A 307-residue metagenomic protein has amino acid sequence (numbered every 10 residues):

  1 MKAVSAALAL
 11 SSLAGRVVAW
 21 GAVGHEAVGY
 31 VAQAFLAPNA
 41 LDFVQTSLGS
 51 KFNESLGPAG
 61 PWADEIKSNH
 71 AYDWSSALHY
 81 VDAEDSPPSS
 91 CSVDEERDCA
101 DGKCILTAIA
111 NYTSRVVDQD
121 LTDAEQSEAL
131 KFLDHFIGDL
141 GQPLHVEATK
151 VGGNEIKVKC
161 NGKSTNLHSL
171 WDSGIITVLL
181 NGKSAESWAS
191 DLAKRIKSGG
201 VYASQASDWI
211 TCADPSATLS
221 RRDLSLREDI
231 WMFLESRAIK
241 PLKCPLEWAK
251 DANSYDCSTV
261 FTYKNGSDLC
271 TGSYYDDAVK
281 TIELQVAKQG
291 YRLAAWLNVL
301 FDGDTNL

Functional and structural regions predicted by a protein language model:
M1-A19: Fungal secretory targeting signals
V17-F136, P143-D268, S273, A278-L307: N-terminal, motif-rich segments that launch catalysis or mediate targeting to/interaction with membranes, typified by
